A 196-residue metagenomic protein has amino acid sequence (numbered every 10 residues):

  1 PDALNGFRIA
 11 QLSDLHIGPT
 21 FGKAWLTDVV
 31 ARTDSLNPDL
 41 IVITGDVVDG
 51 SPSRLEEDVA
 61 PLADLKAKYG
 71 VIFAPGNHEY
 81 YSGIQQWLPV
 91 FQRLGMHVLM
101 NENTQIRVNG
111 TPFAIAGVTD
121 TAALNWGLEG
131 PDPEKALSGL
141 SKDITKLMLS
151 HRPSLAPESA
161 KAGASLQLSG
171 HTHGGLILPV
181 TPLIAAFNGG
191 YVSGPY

Functional and structural regions predicted by a protein language model:
D2-Y196: Soluble catalytic domains of enzymes that build or remodel membrane lipids, polysaccharides, and related
